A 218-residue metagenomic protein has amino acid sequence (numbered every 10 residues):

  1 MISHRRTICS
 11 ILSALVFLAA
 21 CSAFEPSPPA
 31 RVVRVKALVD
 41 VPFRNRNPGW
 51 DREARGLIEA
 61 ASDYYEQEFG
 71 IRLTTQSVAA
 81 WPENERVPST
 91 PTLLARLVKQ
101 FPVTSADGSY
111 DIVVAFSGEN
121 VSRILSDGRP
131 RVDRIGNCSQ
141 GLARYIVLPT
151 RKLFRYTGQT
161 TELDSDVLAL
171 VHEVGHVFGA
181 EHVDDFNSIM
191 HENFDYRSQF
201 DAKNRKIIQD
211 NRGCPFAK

Functional and structural regions predicted by a protein language model:
I2-I11: Bacterial N-terminal signal peptides that target proteins for export
R31-P48: Acidic/histidine-rich, surface-exposed loop or edge segments in extracytoplasmic proteins
L38-P42, Q76-V78, A115-N120, A180 (+1 more regions): Active-site-proximal beta-strand/loop segments in catalytic clefts of secreted hydrolases
D51-A169: Metzincin-family zinc-dependent endopeptidase catalytic domain
A143-K218: The catalytic-center signature of Zn2+-dependent metalloproteases
